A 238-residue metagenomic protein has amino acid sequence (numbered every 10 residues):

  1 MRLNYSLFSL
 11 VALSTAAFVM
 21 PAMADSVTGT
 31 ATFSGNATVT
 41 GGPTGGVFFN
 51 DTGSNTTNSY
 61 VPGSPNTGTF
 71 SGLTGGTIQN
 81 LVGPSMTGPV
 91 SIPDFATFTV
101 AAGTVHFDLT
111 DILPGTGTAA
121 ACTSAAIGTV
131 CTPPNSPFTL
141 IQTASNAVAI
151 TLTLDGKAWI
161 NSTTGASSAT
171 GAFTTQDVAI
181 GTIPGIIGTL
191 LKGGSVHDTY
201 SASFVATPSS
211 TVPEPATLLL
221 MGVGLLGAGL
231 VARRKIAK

Functional and structural regions predicted by a protein language model:
R2-L10, S14-V27, T199-V231, K238: Short, threonine-centered small-residue motifs that mark membrane-proximal processing/anchoring sites and TM-junction
M23-P89, G181-T211: N-terminal segment immediately downstream of the Sec signal-peptide cleavage site in secreted/extracellular proteins
G29, I150-L154, A169-G171, Y200-A202: Hydrophobic residues positioned within well-ordered beta-strands of beta-sheet architectures
G35-A37, L113, G156-A158: A mature extracytoplasmic/lumenal domain signature
P43-D155: Predominantly extracellular/secreted and cell-surface proteins with exposed, flexible low-complexity segments
I141-V148, I160-T163, S210-T211: Gram-negative outer-membrane beta-barrel domains
G156-T174: Short, cysteine-centered beta-strand-loop-beta hairpins and adjacent loop/turn segments enriched in charged/polar
T175-G181: Low-complexity acidic/polar repeat-biased segments
